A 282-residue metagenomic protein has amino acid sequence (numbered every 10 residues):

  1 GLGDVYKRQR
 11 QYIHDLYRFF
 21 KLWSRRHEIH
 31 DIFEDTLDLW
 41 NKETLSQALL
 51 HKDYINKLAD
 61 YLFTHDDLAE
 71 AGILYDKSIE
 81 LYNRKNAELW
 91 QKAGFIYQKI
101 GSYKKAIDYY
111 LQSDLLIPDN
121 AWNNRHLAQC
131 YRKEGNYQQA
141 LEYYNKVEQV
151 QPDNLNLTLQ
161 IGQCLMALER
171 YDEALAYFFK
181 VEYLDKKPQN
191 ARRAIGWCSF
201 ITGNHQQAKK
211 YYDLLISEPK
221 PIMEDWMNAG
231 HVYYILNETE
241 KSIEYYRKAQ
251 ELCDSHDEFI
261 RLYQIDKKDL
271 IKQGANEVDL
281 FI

Functional and structural regions predicted by a protein language model:
L2-Y6: Short, small-residue-biased leader/transition segments that mark boundaries at the very start of proteins
I79-E80, L111-L115, N145-Q149, F179-Y183 (+2 more regions): Conserved structural position within tetratricopeptide repeats
C253-I282: Terminal, low-structured helical/coil segments at or just beyond the last alpha-helical repeat
